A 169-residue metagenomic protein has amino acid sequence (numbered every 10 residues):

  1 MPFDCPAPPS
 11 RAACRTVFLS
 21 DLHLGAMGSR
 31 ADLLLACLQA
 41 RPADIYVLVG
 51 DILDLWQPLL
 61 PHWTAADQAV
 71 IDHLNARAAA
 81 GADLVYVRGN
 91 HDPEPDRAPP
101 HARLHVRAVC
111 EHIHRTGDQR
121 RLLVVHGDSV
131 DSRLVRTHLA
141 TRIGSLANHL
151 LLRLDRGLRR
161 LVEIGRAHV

Functional and structural regions predicted by a protein language model:
P2-F3, P9-R15, L24-D118: Core catalytic region of metal-dependent phosphoesterases/phosphodiesterases, especially metallo-beta-lactamase-like
S10, S20, S29, S129-S132 (+1 more regions): Generic serine detector
R15-H23, R121-D128: Active-site-proximal beta-strand elements of phosphoester/diester hydrolases
A102-E111, D118-L123, D128, S132-A140: Conserved beta-sheet core of the metallophosphoesterase superfamily
V125-R166: Active-site-proximal loop/helix segment associated with metal-binding centers of metalloenzymes
